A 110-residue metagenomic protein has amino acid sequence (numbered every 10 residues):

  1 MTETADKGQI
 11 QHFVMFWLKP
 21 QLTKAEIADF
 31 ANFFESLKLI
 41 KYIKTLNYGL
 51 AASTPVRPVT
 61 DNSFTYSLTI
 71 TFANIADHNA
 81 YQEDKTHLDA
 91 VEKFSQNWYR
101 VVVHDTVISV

Functional and structural regions predicted by a protein language model:
M1-T65, A73-A80, T106-V110: Short S/T/G/P-rich N-terminal loop/turn motif that feeds into the first structured element of a domain
E35, L39-Y42, T86, S95-Y99: Sec-exported extracytoplasmic/periplasmic mature domains
I75-E83, L88-S95: C-terminal structural segments of small proteins and small subunits
K93-V110: Charge-dense polyanion-binding interfaces
